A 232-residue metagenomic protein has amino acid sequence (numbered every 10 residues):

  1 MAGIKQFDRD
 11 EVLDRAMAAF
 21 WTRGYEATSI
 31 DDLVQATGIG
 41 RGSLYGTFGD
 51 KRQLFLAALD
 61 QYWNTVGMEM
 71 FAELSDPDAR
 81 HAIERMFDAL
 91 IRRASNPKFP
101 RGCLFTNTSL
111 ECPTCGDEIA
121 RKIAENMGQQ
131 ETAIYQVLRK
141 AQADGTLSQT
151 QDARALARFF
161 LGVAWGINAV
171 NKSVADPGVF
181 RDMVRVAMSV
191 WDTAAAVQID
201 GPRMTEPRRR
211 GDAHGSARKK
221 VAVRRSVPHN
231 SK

Functional and structural regions predicted by a protein language model:
E11, R15, A19-Q53, A57: Helix-turn-helix
A57, F71-R101, A153-A157: Hydrophobic alpha-helical connector segments
D60-V66: Short, basic, alpha-helical segments at the C-terminal edge of helix-turn-helix-like DNA-binding modules
H81-E84, D117-A143, R154-R158, R185: Amphipathic alpha-helical packing segments from all-alpha helical-bundle domains
A82-R85, P97-R121: Amphipathic alpha-helical segments used for helix-helix packing
R93-N96, K140, F160-P177, V190-D200: Amphipathic C-terminal alpha-helical segment
R101, T106, Q151-V170, D182-V190: Hydrophobic alpha-helical segments that form the core of small-molecule binding pockets and/or dimer interfaces
R208-R218, S226-V227: Short, low-complexity, charge-dense intrinsically disordered segments
